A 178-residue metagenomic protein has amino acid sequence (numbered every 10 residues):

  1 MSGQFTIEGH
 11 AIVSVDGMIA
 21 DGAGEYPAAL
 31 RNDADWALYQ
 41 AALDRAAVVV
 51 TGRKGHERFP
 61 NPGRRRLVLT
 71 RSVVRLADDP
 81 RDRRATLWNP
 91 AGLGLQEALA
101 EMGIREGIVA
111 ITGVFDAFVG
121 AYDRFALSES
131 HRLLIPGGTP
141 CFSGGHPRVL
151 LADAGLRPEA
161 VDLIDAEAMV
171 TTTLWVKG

Functional and structural regions predicted by a protein language model:
M1-G178: Enzymes that bind and transform nitrogen-containing heteroaromatic metabolites
